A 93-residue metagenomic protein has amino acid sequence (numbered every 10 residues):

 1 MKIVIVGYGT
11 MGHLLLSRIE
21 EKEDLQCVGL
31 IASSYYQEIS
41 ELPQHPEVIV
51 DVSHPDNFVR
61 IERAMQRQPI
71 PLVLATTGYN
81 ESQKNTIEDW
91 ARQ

Functional and structural regions predicted by a protein language model:
V6, L14, R18-S40: NAD(P)-binding Rossmann-fold cofactor-contacting core
M11: Hydrophobic/small residue at the entry helix of a nucleotide-binding pocket
C27, L72-V73: Hydrophobic beta-strand scaffold residues
E38-Q44, N57: Conserved Rossmann-fold cofactor-binding substructure of NAD(P)-dependent oxidoreductases
L42-V50, M65-L72: Short acidic/histidine-rich motifs immediately flanking catalytic phosphotransfer sites in two-component signaling
D56-V59, R63, R67, A75-Q93: Rossmann-fold NAD(P)-binding glycine/threonine-rich loop
